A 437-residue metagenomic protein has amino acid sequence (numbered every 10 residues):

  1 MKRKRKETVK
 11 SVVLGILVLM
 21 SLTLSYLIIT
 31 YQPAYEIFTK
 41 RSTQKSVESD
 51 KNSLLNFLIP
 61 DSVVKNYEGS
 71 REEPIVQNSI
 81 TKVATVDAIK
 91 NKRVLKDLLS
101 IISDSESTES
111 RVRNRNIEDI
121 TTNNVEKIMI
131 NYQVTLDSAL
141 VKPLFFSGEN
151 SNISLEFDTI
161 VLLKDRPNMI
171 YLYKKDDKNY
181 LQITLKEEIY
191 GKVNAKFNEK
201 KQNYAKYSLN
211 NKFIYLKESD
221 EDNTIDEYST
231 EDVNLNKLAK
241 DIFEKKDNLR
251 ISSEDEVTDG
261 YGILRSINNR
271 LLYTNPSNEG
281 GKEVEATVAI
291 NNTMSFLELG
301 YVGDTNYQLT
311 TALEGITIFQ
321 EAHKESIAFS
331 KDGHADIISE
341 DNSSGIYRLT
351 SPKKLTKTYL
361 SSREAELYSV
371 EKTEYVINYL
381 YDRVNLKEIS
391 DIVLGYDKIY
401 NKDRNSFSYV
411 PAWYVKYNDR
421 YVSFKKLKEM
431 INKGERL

Functional and structural regions predicted by a protein language model:
M1-E7: N-terminal Lys/Arg-rich, disordered targeting/topogenic segments
K2, Y26-E285: Preferential activation on post-signal-peptide N-terminal prodomains/segments of secreted or lumenal proteins
K10-T30: Hydrophobic membrane-insertion alpha-helices, especially the h-region of bacterial N-terminal signal peptides
V94-L98, P276-G315, L360-K402: Short, non-transmembrane alpha-helical segments in secretory-pathway proteins
P143-I160, V376-A412: Amphipathic, soluble alpha/beta structural segments
L238-I263, I267-L272, Y301-L349, I392-Y421: Exposed beta-strand-loop-beta-strand "reactive/processing" segments of non-cytosolic proteins
T293, I337, P411-D419, F424-L437: Conserved histidines in hydrophobic membrane contexts and catalytic metal-binding motifs
S344-S369: Short helix-loop boundary/capping segments
